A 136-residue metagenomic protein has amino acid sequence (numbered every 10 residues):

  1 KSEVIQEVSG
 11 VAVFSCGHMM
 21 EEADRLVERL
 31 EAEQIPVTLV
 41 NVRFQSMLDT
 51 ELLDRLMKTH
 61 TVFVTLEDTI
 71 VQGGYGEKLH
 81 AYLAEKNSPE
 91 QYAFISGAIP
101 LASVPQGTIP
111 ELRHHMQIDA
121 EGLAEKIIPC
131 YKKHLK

Functional and structural regions predicted by a protein language model:
K1-K136: Thiamine diphosphate
